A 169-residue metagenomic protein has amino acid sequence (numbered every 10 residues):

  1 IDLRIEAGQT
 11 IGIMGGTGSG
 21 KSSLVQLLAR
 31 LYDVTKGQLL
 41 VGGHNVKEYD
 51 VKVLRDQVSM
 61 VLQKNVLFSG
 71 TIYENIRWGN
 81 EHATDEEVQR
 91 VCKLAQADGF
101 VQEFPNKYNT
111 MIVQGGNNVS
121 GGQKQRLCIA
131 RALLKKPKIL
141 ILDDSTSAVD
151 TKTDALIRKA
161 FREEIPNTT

Functional and structural regions predicted by a protein language model:
I1-T169: ABC-type nucleotide-binding domain
